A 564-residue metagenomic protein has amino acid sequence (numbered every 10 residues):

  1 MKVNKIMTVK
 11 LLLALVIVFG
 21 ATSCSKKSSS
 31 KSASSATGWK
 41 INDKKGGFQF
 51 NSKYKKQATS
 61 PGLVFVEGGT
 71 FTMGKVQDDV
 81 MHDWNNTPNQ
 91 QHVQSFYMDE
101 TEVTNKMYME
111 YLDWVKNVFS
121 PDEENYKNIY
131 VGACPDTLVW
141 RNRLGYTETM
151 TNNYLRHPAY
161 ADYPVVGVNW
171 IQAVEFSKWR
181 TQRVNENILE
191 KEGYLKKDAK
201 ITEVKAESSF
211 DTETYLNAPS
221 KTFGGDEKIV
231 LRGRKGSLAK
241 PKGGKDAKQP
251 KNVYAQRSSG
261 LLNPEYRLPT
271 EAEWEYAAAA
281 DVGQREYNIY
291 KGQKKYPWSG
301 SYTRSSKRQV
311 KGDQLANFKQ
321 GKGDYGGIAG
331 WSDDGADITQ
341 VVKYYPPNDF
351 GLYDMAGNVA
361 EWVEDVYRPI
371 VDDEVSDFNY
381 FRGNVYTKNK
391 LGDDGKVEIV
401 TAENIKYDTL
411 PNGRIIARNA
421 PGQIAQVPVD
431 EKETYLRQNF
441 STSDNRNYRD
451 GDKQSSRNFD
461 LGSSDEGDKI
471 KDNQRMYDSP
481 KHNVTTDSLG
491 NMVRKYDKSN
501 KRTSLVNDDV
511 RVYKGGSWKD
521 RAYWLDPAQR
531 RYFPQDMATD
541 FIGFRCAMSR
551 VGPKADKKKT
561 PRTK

Functional and structural regions predicted by a protein language model:
K2-L11: Bacterial N-terminal signal peptides that target proteins for export
L11-V18: Hydrophobic helical h-region of N-terminal Sec-dependent signal peptides in bacterial secretory/periplasmic proteins
G20-S23: C-terminal motif of bacterial Sec signal peptides marking the signal peptidase cleavage site
S28-D43, F65-V66, T72, Q77 (+5 more regions): Functional-site microenvironments in short loops/helix caps that host divalent-cation chemistry
G38-K56: N-terminal low-complexity, Pro/Thr/Ser-rich intrinsically disordered segments that act as propeptides or flexible
N51-K53, D83-N86, N500, R530-Q535: Short, P/G- and charge-enriched loop/turn segments at secondary-structure junctions
K55-T149, A161-V184, G357, G543-F544 (+1 more regions): A short glycine-rich, aromatic-capped structural motif
Q529-Y532, M537, I542, M548-S549 (+1 more regions): Catalytic loop of the DD-peptidase/beta-lactamase superfamily, centered on the K-T-G motif and neighboring
